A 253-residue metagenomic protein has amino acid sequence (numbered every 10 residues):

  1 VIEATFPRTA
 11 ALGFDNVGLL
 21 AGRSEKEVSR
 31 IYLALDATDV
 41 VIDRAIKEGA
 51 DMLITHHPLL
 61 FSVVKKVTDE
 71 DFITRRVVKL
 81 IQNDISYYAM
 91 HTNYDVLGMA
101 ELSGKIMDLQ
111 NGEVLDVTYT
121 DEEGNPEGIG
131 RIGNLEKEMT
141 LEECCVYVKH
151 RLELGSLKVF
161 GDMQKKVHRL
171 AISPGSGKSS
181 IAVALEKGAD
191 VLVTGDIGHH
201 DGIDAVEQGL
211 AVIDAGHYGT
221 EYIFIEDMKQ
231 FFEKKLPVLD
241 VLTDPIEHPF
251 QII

Functional and structural regions predicted by a protein language model:
V1-I253: Hydrophobic structural segments
